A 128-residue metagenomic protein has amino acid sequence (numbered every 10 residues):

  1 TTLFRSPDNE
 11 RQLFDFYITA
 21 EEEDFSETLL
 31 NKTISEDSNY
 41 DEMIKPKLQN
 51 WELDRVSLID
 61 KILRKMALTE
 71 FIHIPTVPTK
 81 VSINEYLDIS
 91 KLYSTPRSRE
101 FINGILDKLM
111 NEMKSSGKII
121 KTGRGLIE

Functional and structural regions predicted by a protein language model:
T2-L3: Short, small-residue-biased leader/transition segments that mark boundaries at the very start of proteins
P7-D8, I72-P78: Short helix-capping/linker segments at secondary-structure and domain boundaries
D8, I18-E27, K45: Elongated, mostly alpha-helical coiled-coil "stalk/stator" tethers of large membrane protein machines
N9-L13, M43-W51: Long, contiguous alpha-helical segments
D15-A20, L63: C-terminal subdomains that position terminal phosphate/3'-OH groups for nucleotidyl transfer/ligation, primarily on
E23-N31, D60-L68, L106: Amphipathic alpha-helical elements of HEAT/ARM-like alpha-solenoid repeat scaffolds that form extended
E36-D37: Fold-level signal for large, globular catalytic cores of enzyme and receptor domains
L53-K65, P75-E128: C-terminal non-catalytic interaction appendages of large macromolecular assemblies
